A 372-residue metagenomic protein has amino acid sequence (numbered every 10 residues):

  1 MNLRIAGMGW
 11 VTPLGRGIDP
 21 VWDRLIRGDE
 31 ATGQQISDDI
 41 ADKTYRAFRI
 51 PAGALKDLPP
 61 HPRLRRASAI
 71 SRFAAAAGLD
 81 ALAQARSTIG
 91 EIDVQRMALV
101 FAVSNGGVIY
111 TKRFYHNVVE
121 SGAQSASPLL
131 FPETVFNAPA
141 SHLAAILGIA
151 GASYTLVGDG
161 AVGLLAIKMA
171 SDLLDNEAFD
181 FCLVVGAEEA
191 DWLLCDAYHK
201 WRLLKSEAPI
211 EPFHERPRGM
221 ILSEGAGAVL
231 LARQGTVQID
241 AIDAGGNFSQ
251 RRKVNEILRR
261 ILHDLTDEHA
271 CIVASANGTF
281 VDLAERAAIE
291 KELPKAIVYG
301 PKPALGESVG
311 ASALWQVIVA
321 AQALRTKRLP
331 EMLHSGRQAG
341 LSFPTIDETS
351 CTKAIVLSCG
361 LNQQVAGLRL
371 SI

Functional and structural regions predicted by a protein language model:
M1-A152, L164, D172-N176, A187 (+2 more regions): Conserved "HGTGT" condensation-loop signature of ketosynthase/thiolase-family condensing enzymes that catalyze
T155-G160: Short beta->alpha junction loops
M169: Internal active-site segments that recognize and position negatively charged phosphoryl groups and nucleotide moieties
A178-D180: Alpha-to-beta junction loops
